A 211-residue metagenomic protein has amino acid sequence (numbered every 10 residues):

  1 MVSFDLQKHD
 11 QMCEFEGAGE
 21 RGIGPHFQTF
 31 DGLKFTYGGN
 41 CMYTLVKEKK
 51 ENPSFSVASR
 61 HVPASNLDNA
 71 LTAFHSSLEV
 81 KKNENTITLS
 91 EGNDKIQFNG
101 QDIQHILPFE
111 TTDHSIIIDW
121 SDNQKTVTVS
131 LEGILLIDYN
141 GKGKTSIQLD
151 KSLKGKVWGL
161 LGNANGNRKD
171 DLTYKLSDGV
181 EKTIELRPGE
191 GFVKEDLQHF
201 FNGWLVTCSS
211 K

Functional and structural regions predicted by a protein language model:
M1-K211: Extracellular/secreted glycoprotein ectodomains characterized by long, lumenal stretches of O-glycosylated
